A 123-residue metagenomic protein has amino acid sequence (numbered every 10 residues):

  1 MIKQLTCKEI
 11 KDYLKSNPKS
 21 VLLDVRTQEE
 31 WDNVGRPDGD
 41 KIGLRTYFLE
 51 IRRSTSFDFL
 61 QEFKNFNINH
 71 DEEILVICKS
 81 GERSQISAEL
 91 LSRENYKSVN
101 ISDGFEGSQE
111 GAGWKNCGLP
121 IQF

Functional and structural regions predicted by a protein language model:
M1-S20, Q28-E73, S84-F123: Rhodanese-like catalytic fold shared by cysteine-dependent sulfurtransferases and DSP/PTP-type phosphatases
D24, G81: Conserved G/P- and acidic residue-centered "switch" motifs that form tight phosphate/ATP-binding loops in soluble
V76-I77: Short, surface-exposed ligand- or partner-binding patches at beta-edge/loop junctions that are enriched in aromatics
